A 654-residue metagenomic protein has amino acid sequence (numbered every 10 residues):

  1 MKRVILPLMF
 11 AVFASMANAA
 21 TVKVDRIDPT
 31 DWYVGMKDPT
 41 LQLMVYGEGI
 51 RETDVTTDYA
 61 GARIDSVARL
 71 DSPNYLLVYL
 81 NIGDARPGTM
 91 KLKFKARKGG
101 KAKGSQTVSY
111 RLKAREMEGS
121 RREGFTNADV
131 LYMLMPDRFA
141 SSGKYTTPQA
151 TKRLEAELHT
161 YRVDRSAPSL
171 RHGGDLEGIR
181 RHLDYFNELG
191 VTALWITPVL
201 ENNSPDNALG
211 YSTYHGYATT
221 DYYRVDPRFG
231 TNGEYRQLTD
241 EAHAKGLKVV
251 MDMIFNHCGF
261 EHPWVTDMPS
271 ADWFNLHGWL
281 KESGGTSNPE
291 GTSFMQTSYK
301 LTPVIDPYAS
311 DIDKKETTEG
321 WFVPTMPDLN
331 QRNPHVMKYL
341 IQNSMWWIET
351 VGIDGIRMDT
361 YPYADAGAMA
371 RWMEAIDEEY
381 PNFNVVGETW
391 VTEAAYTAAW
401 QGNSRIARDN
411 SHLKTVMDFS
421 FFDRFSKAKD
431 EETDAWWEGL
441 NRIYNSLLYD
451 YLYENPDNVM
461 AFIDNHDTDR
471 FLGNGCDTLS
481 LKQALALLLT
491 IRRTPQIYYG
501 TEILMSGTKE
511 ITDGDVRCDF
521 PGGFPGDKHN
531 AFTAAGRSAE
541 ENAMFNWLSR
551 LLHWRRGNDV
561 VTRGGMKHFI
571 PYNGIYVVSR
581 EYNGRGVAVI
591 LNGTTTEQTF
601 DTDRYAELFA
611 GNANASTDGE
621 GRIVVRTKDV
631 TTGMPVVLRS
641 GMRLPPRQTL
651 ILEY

Functional and structural regions predicted by a protein language model:
M1-V4: Positively charged n-region of N-terminal signal peptides that target proteins for export
P7-S15: Bacterial N-terminal signal peptides
A19, K98-V130, R180, N187 (+1 more regions): Carbohydrate-interacting/catalytic domains
A20-R51, L112-R115: Beta-strand/beta-sandwich contexts
K37-G99: Immunoglobulin-like IPT/TIG beta-sandwich domains and homologous Ig-like subdomains
Y132, L194-I196, V249-M251, I356 (+3 more regions): Hydrophobic faces of well-ordered beta-strands that scaffold small-molecule active sites in alpha/beta enzyme cores
D137-M345, T350, M369-E378, T389 (+4 more regions): Substrate-binding/active-site clefts of carbohydrate-active enzymes
T239, H243, H257, N343-M345 (+10 more regions): Active-site-proximal helices and loops of the catalytic beta/alpha 8
